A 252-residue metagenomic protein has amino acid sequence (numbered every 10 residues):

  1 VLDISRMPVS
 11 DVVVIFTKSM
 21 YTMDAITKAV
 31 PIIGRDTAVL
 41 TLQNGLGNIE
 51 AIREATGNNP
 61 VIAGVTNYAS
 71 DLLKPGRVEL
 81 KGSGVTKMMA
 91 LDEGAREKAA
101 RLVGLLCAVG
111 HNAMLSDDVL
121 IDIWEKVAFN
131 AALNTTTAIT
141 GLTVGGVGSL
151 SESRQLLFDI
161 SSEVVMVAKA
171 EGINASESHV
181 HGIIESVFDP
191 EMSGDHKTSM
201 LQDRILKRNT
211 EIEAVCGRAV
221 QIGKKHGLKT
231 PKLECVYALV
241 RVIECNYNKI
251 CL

Functional and structural regions predicted by a protein language model:
V1-R77: Rossmann-like NAD(P)(H) cofactor-binding subdomain of soluble oxidoreductases
R6-M7, E79-G82, S193: Short, flexible turn/loop "capping" segments at secondary-structure junctions
S10, T22, I26, N48-I49 (+7 more regions): A general structural signal for well-ordered alpha-helical segments in protein cores
S19-M20, E93, D118, N209: Short, surface-exposed acidic/glycine-rich loop or hinge patches that mediate macromolecular interfaces
P31-I32, E54-P60, R77-K126, A131 (+1 more regions): Internal alpha-helical scaffold of NAD(P)-dependent oxidoreductase catalytic cores
L46, V65-S70, D92, V119-I123 (+2 more regions): Glycine-rich beta-alpha junction loops
C107, F158-L252: NAD(P)-dependent Rossmann-like dehydrogenase/reductase catalytic/cofactor-binding core
